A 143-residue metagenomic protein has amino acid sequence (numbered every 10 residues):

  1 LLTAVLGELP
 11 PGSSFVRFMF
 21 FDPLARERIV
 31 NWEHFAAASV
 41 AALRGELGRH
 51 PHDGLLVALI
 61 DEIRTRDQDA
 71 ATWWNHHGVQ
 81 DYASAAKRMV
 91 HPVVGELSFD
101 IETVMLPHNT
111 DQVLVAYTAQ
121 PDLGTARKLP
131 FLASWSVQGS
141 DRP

Functional and structural regions predicted by a protein language model:
L2-P143: Hydrophobic protein-protein interaction segments
